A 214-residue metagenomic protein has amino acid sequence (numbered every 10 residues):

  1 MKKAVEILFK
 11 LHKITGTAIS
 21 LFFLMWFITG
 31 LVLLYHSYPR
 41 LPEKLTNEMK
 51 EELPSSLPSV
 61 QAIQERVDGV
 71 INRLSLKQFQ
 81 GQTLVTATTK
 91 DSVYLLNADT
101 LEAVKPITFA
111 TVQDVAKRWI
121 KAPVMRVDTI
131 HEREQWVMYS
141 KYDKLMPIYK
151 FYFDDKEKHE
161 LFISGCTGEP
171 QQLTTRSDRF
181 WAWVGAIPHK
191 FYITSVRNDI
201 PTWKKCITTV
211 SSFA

Functional and structural regions predicted by a protein language model:
M1-A214: Conserved histidines in hydrophobic membrane contexts and catalytic metal-binding motifs
